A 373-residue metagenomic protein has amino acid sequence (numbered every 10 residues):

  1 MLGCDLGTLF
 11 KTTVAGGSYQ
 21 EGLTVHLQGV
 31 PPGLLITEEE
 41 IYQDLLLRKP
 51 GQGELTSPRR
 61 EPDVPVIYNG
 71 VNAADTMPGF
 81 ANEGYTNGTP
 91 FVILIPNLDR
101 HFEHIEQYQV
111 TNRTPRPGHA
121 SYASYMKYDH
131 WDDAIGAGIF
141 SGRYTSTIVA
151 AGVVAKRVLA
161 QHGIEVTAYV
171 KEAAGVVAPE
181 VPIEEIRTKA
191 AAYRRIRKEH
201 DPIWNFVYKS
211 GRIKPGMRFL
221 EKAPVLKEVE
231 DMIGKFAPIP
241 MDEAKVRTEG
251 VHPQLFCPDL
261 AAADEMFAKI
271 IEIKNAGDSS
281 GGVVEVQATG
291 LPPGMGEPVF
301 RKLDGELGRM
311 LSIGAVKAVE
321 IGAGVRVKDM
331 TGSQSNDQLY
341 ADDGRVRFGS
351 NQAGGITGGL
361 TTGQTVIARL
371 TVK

Functional and structural regions predicted by a protein language model:
M1-K373: Generic N-terminal targeting/processing segments that precede catalytic cores or assembly contacts
